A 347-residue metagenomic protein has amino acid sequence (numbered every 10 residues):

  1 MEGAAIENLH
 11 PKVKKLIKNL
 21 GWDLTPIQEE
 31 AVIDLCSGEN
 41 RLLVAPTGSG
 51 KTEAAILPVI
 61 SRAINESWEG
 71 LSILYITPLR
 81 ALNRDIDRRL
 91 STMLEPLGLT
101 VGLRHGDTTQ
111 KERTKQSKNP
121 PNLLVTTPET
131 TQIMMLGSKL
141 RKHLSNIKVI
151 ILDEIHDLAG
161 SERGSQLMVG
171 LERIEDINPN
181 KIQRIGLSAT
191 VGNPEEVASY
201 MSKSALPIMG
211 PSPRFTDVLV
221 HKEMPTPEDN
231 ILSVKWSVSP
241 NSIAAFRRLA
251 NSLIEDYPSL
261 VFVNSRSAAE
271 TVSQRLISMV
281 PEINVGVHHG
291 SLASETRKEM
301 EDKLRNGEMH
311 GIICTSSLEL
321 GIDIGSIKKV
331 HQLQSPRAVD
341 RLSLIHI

Functional and structural regions predicted by a protein language model:
E2-L43: Conserved pre-motif I regulatory segment
E29, C36-N40, S49, L57-I64 (+2 more regions): Helicase motor core with emphasis on the C-terminal RecA-like subdomain
P46: P-loop (Walker A) phosphate-binding loop of NTP-binding proteins
T52: Walker A/P-loop
